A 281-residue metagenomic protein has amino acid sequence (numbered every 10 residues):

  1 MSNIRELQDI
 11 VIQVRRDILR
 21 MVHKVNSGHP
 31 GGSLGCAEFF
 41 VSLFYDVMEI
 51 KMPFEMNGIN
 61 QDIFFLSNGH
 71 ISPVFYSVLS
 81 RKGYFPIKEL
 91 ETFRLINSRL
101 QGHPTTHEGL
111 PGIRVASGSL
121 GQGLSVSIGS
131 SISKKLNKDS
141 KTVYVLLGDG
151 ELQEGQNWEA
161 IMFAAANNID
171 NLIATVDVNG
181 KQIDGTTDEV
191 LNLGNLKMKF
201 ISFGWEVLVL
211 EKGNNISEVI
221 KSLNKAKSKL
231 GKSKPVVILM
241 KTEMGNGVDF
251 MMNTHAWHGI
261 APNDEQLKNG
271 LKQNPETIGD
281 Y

Functional and structural regions predicted by a protein language model:
M1-E6: Non-catalytic, mobile gating and regulatory segments of ester bond hydrolases
V11-S27, D177-N179: N-terminal capping segment at the start of a domain
I18-M21, S33-A166: Cofactor-binding active-site loop characterized by glycine-rich and histidine/acidic residues
N26-L34: Structural motif
H70-I71, N179-G180, K241-G245: Glycine-rich beta-alpha junction loops
K82, V190, M252-A256: Short secondary-structure boundary/capping segments
L110-G112, A116-S119, L124-L230: Thiamine diphosphate
I216, I220-Y281: Glycine/aspartate-rich loop-and-adjacent alpha/beta segment that forms the canonical ThDP
